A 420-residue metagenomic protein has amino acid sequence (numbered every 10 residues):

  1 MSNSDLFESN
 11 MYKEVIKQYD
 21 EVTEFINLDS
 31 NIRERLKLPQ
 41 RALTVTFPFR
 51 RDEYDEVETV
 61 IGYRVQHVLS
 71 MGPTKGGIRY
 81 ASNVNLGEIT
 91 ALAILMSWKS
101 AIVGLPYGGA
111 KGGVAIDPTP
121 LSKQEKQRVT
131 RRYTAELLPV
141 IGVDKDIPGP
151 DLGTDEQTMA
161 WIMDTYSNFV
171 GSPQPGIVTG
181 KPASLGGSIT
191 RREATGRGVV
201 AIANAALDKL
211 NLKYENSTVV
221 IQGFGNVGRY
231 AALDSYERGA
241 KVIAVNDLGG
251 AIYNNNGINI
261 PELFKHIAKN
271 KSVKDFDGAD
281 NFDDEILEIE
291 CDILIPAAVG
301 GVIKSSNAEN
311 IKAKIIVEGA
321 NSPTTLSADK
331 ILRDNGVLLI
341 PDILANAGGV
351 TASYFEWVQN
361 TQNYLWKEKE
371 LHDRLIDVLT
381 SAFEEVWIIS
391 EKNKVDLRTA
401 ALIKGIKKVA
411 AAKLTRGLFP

Functional and structural regions predicted by a protein language model:
S2-N10, A206-L207, A313-P420: Adenosine-phosphate binding glycine-rich loop
N3-T46: Short, Gly/Pro- and small/polar-rich lid/capping loops
D29-R35, G104, I141-P150, P173-G176 (+3 more regions): Flexible, glycine/charged-enriched surface loops at secondary-structure junctions
V45-P118: Glycine-rich, N-terminal phosphate-binding loop and its surrounding beta-alpha-beta segment
A81, S100-E215: Glycine/serine-rich phosphate-binding loop and adjoining beta1-alpha1 elements at the start of nucleotide-handling
T179-P182, G187-E290: Glycine-rich phosphate/diphosphate-binding loop of Rossmann-like nucleotide-binding domains
G250-L339: Rossmann-like adenosine-cofactor binding region
